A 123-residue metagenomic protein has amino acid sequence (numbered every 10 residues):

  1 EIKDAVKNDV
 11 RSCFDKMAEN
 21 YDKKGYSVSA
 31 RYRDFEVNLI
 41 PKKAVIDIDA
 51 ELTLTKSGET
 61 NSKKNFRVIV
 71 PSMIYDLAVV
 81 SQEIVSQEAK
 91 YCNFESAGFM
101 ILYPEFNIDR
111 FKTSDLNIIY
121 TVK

Functional and structural regions predicted by a protein language model:
E1-K123: Long, compositionally biased, intrinsically disordered regions
